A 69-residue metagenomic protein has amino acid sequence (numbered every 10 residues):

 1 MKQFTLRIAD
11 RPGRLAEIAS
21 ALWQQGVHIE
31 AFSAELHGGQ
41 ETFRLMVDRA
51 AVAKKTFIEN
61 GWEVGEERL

Functional and structural regions predicted by a protein language model:
M1-L69: A conserved regulatory-domain signal marking ACT and ACT-like small-molecule sensing domains and adjacent regulatory
